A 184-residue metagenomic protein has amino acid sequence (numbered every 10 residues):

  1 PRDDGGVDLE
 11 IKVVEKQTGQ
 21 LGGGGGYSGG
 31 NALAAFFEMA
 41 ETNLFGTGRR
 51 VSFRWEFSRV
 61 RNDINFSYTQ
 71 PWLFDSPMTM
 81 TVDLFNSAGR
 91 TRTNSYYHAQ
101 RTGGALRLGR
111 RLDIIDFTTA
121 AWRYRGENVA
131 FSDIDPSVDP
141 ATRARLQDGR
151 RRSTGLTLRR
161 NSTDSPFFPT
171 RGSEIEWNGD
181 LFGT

Functional and structural regions predicted by a protein language model:
P1-E176: Gram-negative/organellar outer-membrane beta-barrel architecture
L181-T184: Short, intrinsically disordered, charge-balanced linker/junction segments flanking boundaries in proteins
